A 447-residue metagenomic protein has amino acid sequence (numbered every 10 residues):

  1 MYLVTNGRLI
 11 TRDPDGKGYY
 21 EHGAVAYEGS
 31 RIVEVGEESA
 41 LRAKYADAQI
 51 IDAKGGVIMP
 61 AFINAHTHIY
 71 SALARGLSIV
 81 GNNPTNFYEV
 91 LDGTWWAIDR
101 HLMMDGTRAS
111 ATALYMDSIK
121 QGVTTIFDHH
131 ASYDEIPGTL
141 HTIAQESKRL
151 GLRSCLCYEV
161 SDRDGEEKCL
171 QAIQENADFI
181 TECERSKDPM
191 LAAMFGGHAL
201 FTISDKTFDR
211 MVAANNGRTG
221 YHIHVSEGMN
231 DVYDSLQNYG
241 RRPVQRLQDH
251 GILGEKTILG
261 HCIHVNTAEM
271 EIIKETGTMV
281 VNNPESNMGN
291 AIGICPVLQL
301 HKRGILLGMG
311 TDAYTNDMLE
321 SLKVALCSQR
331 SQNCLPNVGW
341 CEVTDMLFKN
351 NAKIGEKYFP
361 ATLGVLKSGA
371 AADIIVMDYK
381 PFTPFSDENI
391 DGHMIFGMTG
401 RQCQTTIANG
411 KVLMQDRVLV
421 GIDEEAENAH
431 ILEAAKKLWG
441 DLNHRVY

Functional and structural regions predicted by a protein language model:
M1-K44, G56-V57, V446: N-terminal metal-binding scaffold of metallo-dependent hydrolase/deaminase domains
Y2-L9, R42-E89, D105, T112 (+1 more regions): Replace "His-x-His-based motif
D13, A371-N428: C-terminal cap of metal-dependent C-N hydrolases
L73-T107, D164-G165, M229-K256, T276-M279 (+1 more regions): Active-site gating loops and adjacent loop-to-helix segments of metal-dependent hydrolytic enzymes
L77-H129, D134-L152, Q174-S186, L432-K437 (+1 more regions): Alpha-helical scaffold segments that flank or form the walls of functional sites
H130-I263: Metal-coordinating catalytic core of metallo-dependent amide/deamination hydrolases
G151, N215-G220, I252-E255, I272-V281 (+2 more regions): Glycine-enriched alpha-helix->loop->beta-strand junction motifs that scaffold or abut catalytic
D249-K256, L298-P381, I395-T399: His/Asp/Glu-enriched, well-ordered alpha-helical/loop segment that forms or immediately abuts the divalent-metal
